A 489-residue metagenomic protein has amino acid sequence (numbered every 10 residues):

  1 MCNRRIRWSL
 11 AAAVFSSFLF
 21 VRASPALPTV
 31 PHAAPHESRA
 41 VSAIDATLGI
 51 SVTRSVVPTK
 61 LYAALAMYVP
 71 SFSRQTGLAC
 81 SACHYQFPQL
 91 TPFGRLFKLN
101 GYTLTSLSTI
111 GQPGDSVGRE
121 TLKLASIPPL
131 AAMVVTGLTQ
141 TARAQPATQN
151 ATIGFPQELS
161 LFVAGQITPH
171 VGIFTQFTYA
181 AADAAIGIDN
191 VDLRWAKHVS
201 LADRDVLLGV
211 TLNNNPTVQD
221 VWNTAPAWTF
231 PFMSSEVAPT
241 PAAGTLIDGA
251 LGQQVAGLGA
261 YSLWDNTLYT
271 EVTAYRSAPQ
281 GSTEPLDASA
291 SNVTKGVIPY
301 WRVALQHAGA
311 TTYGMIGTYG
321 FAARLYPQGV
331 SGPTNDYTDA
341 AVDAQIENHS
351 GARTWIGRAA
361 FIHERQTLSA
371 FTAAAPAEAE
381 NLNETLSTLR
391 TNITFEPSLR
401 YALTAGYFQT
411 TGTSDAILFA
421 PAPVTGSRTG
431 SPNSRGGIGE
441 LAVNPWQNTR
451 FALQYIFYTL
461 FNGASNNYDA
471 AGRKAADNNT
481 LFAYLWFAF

Functional and structural regions predicted by a protein language model:
M1-M67, Q89-M133, Q328, G332 (+2 more regions): Post-cleavage N-terminal segment of exported redox proteins
G77-F87: The canonical Cys-X-X-Cys-His
A79, V443, R473-F489: Outer-membrane beta-barrel "beta-signal"
P88-P92, A125-T141, A147-Q280, K295-T311 (+6 more regions): Outer membrane beta-barrel
R143, A184-I186, Q219-W222, P279-E284 (+4 more regions): Outer-membrane beta-barrel proteins
Q149-I153, A181-I188, D248-G252, A288-G296 (+4 more regions): Replace "Gram-negative outer membrane beta-barrel proteins" with "bacterial and organellar outer membrane beta-barrel
T311-G439, V443, Y455: Detector for outer-membrane/organellar transmembrane beta-barrel domains, recognizing the amphipathic beta-strand
Q447-R450, Y455-K474: C-terminal beta-signal and adjacent terminal beta-strands/loops of Gram-negative outer-membrane beta-barrel proteins
